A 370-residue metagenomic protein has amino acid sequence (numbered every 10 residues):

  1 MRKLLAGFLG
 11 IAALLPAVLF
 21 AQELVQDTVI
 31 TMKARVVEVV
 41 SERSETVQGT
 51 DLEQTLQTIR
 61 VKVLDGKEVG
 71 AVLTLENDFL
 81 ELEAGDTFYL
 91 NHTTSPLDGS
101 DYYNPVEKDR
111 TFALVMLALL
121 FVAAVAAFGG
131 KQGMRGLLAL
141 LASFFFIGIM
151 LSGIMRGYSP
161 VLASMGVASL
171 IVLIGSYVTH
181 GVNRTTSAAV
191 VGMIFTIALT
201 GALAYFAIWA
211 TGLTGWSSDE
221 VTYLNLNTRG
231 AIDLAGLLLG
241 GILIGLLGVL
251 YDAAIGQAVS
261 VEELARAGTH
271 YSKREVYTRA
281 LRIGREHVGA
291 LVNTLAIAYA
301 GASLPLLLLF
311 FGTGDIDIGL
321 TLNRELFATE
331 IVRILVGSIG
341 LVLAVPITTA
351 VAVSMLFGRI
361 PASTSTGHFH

Functional and structural regions predicted by a protein language model:
M1-V29: Hydrophobic secretory-pathway targeting helix
T28-E53, F88: Structural detector for short beta-strands of small beta-barrel domains
L73-F112: Extended, hydrophilic extramembrane loops/domains of integral membrane proteins
L119-N225, I232-G245: Transmembrane alpha-helical segments that form the functional core of multipass membrane systems
V182-G192, T211-T222, G256-G268, G319 (+2 more regions): Juxtamembrane helix-loop transition segments at the membrane interface in multi-pass membrane proteins
G192-I197, N227-I244, A290, T294 (+1 more regions): Pore-lining and gate-forming transmembrane alpha-helices of multi-pass membrane transport proteins
L247-I255, V261-L307, G314-D315, G319: Helical hairpin unit composed of two closely spaced alpha helices linked by a short loop
G289, A298-A300, L304-H370: Hydrophobic alpha-helical transmembrane segments of membrane transport and translocation systems, primarily multi-pass
